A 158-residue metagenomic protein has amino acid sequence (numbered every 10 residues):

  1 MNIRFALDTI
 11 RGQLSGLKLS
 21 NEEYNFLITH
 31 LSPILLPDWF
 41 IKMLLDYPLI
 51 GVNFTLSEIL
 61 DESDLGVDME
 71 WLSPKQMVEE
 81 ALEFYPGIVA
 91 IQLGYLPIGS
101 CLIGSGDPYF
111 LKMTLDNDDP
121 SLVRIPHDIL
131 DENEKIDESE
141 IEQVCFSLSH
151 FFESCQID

Functional and structural regions predicted by a protein language model:
M1, I157-D158: C-terminal end-of-chain micro-motif
M1-S105: A surface-exposed partner-binding patch
N2-L7, F110-D118: Phosphate-binding glycine-rich loops and adjacent basic patches that engage nucleotide phosphates, nucleic-acid
Y47, G99-G106, M113-N117, I125-L130: Short, flexible beta-strand-to-coil junctions
S63-G66, E70, Y109, S121 (+1 more regions): Intrinsically disordered, low-complexity regions of eukaryotic proteins
W71, K75, P97, F110-M113 (+1 more regions): A short, terminal or domain-edge coil/loop segment
G94, D118-S121: A short pocket-lining beta-strand/turn micro-motif at the edge of beta-sheets
S121-Q156: Compact, glycine/acidic-enriched structural inserts
